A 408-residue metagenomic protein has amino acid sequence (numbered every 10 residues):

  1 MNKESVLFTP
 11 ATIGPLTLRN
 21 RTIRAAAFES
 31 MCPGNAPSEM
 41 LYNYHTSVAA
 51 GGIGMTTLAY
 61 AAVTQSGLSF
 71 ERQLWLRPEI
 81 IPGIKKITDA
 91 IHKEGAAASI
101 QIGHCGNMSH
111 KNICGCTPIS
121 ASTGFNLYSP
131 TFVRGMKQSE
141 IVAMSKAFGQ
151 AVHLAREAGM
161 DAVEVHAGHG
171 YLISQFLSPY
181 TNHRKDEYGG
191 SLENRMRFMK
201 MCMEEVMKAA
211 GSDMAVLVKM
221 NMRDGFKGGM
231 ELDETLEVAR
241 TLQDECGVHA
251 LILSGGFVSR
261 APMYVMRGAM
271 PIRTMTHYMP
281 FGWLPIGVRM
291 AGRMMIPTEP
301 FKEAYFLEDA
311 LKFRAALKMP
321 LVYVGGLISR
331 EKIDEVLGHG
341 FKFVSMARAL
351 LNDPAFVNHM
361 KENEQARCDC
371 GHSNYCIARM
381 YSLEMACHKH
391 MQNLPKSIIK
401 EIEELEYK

Functional and structural regions predicted by a protein language model:
M1-K408: Flavin-dependent oxidoreductase catalytic cores
